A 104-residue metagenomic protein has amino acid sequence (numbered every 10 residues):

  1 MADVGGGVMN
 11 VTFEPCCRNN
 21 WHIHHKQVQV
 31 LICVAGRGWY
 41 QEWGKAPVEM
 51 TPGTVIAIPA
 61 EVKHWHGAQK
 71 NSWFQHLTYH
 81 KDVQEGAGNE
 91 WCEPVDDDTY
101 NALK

Functional and structural regions predicted by a protein language model:
M1-W21, Q27: A short glycine-rich, His/Asp/Glu-containing loop-to-beta-strand
D3, G7, W65-K104: Double-stranded beta-helix
M9-V11, L31, L77: Conserved hydrophobic/aromatic positions in well-ordered beta-strands
N10, V55, W65: Short, surface-exposed charged micro-motifs
T12, T51-T54, T78, T99: Residue-identity detector for threonine
R18, I23-T54, V62: A short beta-strand-loop-beta hairpin characteristic of the jelly-roll/cupin
